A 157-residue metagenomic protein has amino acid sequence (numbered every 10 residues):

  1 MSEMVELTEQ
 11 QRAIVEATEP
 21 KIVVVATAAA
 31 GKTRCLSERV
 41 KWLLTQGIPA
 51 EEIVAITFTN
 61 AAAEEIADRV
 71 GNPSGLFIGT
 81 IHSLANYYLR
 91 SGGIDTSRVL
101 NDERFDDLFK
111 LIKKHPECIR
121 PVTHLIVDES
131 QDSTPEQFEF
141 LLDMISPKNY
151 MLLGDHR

Functional and structural regions predicted by a protein language model:
M1-D95: P-loop NTPase Walker
V5-E16, K21-V24, F77, N86 (+1 more regions): Conserved helicase NTPase motor core
